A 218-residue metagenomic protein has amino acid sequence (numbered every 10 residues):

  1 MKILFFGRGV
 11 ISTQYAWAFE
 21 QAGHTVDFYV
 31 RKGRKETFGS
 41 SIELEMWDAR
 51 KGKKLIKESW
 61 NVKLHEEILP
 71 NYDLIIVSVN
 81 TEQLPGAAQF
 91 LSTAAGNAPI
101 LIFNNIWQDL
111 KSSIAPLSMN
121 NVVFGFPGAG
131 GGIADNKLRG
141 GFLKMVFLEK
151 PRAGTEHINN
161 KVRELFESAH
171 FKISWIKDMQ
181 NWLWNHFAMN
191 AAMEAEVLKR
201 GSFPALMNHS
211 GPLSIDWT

Functional and structural regions predicted by a protein language model:
M1-K54: NAD(P)+-binding Rossmann beta1-loop-alpha1 motif at the extreme N-terminus of oxidoreductases
I3, T25-D27, I100, V122 (+1 more regions): Hydrophobic anchor at the start of a short beta-strand that flanks the dinucleotide cofactor-binding loop
F19, I114-L117, F166: Hydrophobic alpha-helical packing residues
Y29-R31, W47-A49, K63-E67, G125-P127 (+1 more regions): Conserved beta-strand termini and adjacent loop/short-helix elements that scaffold enzyme active sites in alpha/beta
R34-G39, Q108-S112, E156-I158: Short, charged/polar "capping" segments at the starts of alpha-helices and the immediately preceding loops
K54-K137: Rossmann-like NAD(P)(H) cofactor-binding subdomain of soluble oxidoreductases
N121, R139-T218: Internal alpha-helical scaffold of NAD(P)-dependent oxidoreductase catalytic cores
